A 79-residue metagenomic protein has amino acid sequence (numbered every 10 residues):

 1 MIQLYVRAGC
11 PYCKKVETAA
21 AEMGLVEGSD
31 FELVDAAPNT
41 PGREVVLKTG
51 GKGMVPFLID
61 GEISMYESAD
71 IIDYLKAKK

Functional and structural regions predicted by a protein language model:
M1-D30: Local sequence-structure signature of Cys/Sec-based thiol-disulfide redox active-site neighborhoods
K14, T18, E44, D73: Alpha-helical elements of the RecA-like P-loop NTPase motor core of helicases
V26, K52-G53: Short coil/loop linkers at secondary-structure junctions
F31-L33, S64: Conserved beta-strand scaffold positions in the cores of enzyme catalytic domains, especially in NTP/NDP-utilizing
V34-K52: Thioredoxin-like thiol-disulfide oxidoreductase module
M54-S64: A short, hydrophobic beta-strand/beta-hairpin element that forms part of a small beta-sheet core
Y74-K78: C-terminal alpha-helix
